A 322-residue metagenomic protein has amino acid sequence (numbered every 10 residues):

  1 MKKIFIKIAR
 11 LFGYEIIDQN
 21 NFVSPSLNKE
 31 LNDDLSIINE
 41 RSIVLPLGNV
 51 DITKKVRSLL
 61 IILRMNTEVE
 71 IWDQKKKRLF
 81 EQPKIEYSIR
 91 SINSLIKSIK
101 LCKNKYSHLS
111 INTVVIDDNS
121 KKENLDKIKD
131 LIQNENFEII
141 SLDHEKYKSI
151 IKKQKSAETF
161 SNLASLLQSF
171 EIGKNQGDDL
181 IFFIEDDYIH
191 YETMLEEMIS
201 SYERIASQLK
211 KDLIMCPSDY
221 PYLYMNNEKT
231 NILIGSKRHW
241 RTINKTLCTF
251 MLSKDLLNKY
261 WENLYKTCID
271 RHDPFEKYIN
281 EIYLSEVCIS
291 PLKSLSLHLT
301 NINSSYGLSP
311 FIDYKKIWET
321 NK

Functional and structural regions predicted by a protein language model:
M1-S42, K322: Membrane-proximal basic amphipathic "stem/tether" segments
L59-L63, L95, I111-V115: Hydrophobic targeting segments
I62-R90: A solvent-exposed, charged loop/short amphipathic helix patch at secondary-structure junctions
L79-Y87, S91-L109: Short, acidic, metal-binding catalytic loop of nucleotide-sugar glycosyltransferases
S107-S120, S141-H144: Short beta-strand/loop segment that forms part of the nucleotide-sugar
K121-D178: Active-site-proximal specificity loops/subdomain of glycosyltransferases
G173, L180-F182, I189-L264: Conserved catalytic core of nucleotide-sugar-dependent glycosyltransferases
I243, K254-K322: C-terminal catalytic/acceptor-binding lobe
